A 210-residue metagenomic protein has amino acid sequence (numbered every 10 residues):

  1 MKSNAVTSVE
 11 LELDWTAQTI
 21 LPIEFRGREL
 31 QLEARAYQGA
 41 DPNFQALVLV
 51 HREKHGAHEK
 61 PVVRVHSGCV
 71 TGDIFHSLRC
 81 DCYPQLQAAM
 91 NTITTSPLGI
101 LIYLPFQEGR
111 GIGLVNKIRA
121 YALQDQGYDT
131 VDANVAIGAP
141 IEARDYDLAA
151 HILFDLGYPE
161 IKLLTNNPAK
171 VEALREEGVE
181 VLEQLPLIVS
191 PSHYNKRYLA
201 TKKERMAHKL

Functional and structural regions predicted by a protein language model:
M1-L210: Catalytic domains of riboflavin
